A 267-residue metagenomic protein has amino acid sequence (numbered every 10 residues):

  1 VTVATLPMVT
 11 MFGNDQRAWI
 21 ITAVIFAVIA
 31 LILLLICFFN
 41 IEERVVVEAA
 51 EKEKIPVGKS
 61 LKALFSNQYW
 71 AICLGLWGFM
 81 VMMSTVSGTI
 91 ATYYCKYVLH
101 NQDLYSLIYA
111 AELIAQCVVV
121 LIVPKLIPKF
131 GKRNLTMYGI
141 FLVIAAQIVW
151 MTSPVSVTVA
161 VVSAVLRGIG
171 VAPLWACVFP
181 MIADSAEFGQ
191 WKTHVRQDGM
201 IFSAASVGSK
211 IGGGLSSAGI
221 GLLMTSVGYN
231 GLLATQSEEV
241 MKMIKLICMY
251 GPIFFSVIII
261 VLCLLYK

Functional and structural regions predicted by a protein language model:
V1-T92, K96-N101, I247, P252-K267: Intracellular loop-helix junctions on the cytosolic face of multi-pass helical membrane proteins
T2-R17, G214-M241: Transmembrane alpha-helix termini and helix-breaking/packing motifs in multi-pass membrane transporters
V9, V118-K132: Helix-to-loop junctions at the C-terminal end of transmembrane segments in multipass secondary transporters
W19, N101-Y109, M241: Juxtamembrane helix-start elements in MFS-like secondary transporters
L113-L121, G214: Residue-level signature of mid-helix packing/kink "hotspots" within the transmembrane helices of 12-pass Major
N134-V149: Structural signature of the two symmetry-related core transmembrane helices
M151-A164: Helix-loop junctions at membrane interfaces in 12-TM secondary transporters
V195-V227: A late C-terminal transmembrane helix in Major Facilitator Superfamily
